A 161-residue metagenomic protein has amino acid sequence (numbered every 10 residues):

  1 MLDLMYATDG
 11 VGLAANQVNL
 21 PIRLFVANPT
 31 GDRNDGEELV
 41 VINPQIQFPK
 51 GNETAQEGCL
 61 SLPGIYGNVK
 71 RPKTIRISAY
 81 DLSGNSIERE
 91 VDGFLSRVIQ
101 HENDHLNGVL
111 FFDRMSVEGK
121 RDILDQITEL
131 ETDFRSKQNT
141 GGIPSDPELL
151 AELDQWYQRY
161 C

Functional and structural regions predicted by a protein language model:
M1-Q100, H105-C161: Active-site rim/adjacent substrate-binding subdomains
